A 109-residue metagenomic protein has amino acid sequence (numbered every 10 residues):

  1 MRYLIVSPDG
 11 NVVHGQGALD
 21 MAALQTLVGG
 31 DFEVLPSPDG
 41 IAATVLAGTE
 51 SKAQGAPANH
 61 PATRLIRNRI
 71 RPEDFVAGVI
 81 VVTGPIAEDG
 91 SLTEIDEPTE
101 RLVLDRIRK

Functional and structural regions predicted by a protein language model:
M1-K109: Short beta-rich binding modules
